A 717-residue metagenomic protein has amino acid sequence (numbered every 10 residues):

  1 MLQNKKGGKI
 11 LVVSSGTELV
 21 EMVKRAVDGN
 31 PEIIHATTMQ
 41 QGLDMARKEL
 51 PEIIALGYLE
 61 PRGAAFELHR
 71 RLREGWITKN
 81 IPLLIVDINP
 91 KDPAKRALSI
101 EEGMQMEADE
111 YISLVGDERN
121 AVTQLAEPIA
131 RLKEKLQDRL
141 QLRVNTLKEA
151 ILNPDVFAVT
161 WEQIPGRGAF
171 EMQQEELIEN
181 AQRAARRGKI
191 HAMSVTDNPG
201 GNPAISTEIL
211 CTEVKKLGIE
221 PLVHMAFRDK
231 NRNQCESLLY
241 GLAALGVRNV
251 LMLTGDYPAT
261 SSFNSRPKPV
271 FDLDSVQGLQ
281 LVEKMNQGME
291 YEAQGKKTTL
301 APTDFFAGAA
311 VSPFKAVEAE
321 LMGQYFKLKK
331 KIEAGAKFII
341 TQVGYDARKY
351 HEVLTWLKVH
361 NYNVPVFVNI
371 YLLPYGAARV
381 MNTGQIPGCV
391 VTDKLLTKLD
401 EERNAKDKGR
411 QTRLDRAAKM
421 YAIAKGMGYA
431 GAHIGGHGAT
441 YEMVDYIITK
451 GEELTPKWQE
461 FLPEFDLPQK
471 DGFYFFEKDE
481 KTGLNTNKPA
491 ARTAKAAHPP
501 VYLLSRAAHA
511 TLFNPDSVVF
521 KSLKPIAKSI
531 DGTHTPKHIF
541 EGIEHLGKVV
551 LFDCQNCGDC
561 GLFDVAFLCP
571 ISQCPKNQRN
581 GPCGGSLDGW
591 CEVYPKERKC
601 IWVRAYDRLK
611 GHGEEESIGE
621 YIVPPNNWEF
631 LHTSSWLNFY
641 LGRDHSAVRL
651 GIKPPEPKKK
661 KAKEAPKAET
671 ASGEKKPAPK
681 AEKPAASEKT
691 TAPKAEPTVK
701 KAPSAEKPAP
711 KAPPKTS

Functional and structural regions predicted by a protein language model:
K6-V27, H35, I54, L72 (+1 more regions): Conserved acidic segment of CheY-like receiver
N30-T38, M45: Short hydrophobic/Thr-rich beta-strand motif most characteristic of the beta2 strand and flanking loop of CheY-like
E49-E60: Active-site beta3 strand of CheY-like receiver
F66-K79: Short amphipathic alpha-helix used as the core "switch/output" element in two-component signaling
E67, P90-I112: Alpha4 helix (beta4-alpha4-beta5 surface) of REC/receiver domains from two-component response regulators
W76-L84, N363: His-Asp phosphorelay/catalytic-motif detector in bacterial-type signaling
A97-I100, D117-L136: Receiver (REC) domain switch/output surface
R139-N153, E171, G255, P269-E318 (+3 more regions): Active-site pocket-lining/capping segments in soluble small-molecule metabolic enzymes
